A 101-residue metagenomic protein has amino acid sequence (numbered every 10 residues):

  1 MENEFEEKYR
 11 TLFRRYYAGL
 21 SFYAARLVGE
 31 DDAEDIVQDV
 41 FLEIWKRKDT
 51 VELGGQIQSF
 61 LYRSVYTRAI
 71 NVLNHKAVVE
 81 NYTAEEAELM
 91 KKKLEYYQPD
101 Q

Functional and structural regions predicted by a protein language model:
M1-R10, S21-D39, D49-G55: Short, charged helix-capping/linker segments at alpha-helix termini
K8-L12, Q98-P99: Short, surface-exposed alpha-helical recognition segments that flank or form part of ligand/macromolecule-binding
T11, R15, E86-L89: Alpha-helical structural segments
R15, G19-Y23, L27, I36-R47 (+1 more regions): Amphipathic alpha-helical interface segments
I36, I57-L61, Y82-E86: Short, conserved alpha-helical segments within structured domains
R63-T83, Y97: Arg/Lys-rich amphipathic alpha helix in sigma70-family domain 2
N81, E88-Q101: Acidic, proline/glycine-rich intrinsically disordered inter-domain spacer in sigma factors
